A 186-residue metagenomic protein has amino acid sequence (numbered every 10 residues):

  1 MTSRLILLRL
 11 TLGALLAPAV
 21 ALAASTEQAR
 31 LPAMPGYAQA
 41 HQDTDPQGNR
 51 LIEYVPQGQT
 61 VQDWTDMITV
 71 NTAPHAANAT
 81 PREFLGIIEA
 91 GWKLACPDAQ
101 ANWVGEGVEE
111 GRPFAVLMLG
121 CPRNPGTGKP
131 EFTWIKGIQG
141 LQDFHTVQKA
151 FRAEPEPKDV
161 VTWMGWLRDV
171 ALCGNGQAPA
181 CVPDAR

Functional and structural regions predicted by a protein language model:
M1-I6: N-terminal secretory signal peptides that target proteins for export/translocation
R9-A19: Bacterial N-terminal signal peptides
A21-T26: Boundary at the C-terminal end of the N-terminal hydrophobic targeting segment
E27-A40, E89-W92: Amphipathic alpha-helical segments
P35-A76: Secretory pathway targeting signatures of secreted, lumenal, and periplasmic proteins
D66-G107: Mid-chain, structured segments of secreted extracytoplasmic proteins
G91-K136: Signature of long, low-cysteine stretches enriched in small and polar/charged residues
L141-R186: Surface-exposed amphipathic alpha-helical segments
